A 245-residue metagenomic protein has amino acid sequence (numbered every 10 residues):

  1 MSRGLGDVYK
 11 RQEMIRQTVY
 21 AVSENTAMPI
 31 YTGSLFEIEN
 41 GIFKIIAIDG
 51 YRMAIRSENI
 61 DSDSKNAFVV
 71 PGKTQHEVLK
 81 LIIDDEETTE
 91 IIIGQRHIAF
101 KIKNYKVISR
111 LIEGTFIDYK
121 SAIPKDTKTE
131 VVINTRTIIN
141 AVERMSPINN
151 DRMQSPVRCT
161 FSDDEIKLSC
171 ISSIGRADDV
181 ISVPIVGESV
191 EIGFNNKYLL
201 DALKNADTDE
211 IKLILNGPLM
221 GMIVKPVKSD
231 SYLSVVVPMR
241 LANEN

Functional and structural regions predicted by a protein language model:
M1-Y9: Single conserved hydrophobic/aromatic residue that forms the stacking wall/gate of nucleotide- or nucleobase-binding
R3, E58-N59, A122-D126: Short hinge/gating elements
E13, I42, A47-Y51, I171 (+1 more regions): Extracellular/lumenal glycan-associated surfaces
E13-S34, N140-M145, N150: Phosphate-interacting basic helix/loop segments used at nucleotide- and nucleic-acid interfaces
F36-K44, I48, N104, F161-I166: Core structural elements
E39, F43-F100: Loop-centered beta-sheet repeat module
E77-N245: C-terminal functional regions that serve as terminal interaction/effector modules
